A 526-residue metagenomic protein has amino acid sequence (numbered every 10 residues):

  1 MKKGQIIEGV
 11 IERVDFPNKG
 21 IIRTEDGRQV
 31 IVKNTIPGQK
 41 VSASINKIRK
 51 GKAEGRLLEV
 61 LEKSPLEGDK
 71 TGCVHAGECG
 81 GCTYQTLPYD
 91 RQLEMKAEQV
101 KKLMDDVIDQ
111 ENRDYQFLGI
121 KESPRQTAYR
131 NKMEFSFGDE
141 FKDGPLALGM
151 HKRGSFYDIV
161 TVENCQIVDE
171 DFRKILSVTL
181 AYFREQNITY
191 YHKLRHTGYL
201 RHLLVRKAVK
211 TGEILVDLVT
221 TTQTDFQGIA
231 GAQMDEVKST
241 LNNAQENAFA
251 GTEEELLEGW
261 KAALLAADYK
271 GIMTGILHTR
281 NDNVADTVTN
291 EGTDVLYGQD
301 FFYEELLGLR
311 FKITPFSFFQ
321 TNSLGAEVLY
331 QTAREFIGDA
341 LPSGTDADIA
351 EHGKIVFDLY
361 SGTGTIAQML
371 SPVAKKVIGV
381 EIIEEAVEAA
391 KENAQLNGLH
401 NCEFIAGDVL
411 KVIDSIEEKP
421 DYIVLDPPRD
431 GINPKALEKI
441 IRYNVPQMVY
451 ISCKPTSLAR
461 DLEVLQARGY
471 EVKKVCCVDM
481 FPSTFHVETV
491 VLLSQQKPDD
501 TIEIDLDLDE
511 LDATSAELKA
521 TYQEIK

Functional and structural regions predicted by a protein language model:
M1-H75, E111, R153, E403 (+1 more regions): Terminal RNA-binding accessory module
K2-G4, E8, F16-P17, L215 (+1 more regions): Rossmann-like S-adenosyl-L-methionine
G20-E25, G149-K152, D217-V219, A390: Short, acidic/hydrophobic/Gly-rich beta-strand patch recurrent on exposed beta strands that often constitutes part
E25-G27, T211, G308: Glycine-centered tight beta-turn/hairpin loop motif at sheet-sheet or coil-to-beta transitions
G38, V168, N322: Short, conserved phosphate/pyrophosphate- and ester-handling motifs at nucleotide-, phospho-/glycolipid
L61-T71, G77-Y190, K210: Extended interfacial segments that mediate partner engagement and assembly in macromolecular machines
L203: Flexible loop/N-cap segments at domain edges
R206-A208: Structural signature of eukaryotic scaffold interfaces centered on beta-propeller domains
